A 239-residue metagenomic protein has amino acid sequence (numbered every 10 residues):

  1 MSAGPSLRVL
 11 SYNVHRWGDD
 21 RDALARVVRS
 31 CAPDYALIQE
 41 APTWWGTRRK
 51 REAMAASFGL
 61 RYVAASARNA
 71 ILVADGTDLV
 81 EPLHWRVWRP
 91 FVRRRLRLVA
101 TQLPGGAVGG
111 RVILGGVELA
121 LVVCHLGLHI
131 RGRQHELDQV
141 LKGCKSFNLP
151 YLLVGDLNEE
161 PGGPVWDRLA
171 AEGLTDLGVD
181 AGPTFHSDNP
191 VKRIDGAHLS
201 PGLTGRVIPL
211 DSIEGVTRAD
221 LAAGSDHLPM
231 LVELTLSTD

Functional and structural regions predicted by a protein language model:
M1-S57, A70, D138, L236-D239: N-terminal, active-site-proximal structural segment of metallo-dependent hydrolase catalytic domains
V14, A41, C124-L126, G155-L157 (+1 more regions): Active-site metal-binding loops of divalent metal-dependent hydrolases
W17-D20, P42-T47, H129-G132, L157-P164 (+2 more regions): Active-site environment of divalent metal-dependent phosphoester hydrolases
A23-V27, A53, H135-K142, P164 (+3 more regions): Alpha-helical elements of Rossmann-like donor-binding domains used by nucleotide-donor carbohydrate transfer enzymes
Y35, E40-E118, L210-E214: Structured beta-strand-rich core segments of catalytic domains in phosphoester-bond hydrolases
A36-Q39, A64-S66, L152-D156, D176-V179 (+1 more regions): Active-site neighborhood of phospho(di)ester-bond hydrolases with catalytic His/Asp-centered motifs
T77, P82-H84, K145-P150, E159-D239: Metal-dependent phosphoester-hydrolase catalytic domains
G109-I113, E118-A120, Q134-L157, V165-W166: His/acidic metal-ligating clusters that form di-metal
